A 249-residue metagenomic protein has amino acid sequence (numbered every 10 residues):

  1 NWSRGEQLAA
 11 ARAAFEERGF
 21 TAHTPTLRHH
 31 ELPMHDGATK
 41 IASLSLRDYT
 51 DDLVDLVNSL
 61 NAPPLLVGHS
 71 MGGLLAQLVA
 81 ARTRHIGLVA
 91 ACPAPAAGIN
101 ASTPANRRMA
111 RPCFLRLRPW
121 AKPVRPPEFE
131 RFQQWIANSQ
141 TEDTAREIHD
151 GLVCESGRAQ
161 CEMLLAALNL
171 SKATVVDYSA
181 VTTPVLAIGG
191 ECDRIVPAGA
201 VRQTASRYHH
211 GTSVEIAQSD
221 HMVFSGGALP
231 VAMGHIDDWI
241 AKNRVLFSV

Functional and structural regions predicted by a protein language model:
N1-P33: Short, surface-exposed "cap/lid" segments of acyl-processing enzymes
D48-P64: Conserved acidic catalytic loop of the alpha/beta-hydrolase fold
V67-G72, A76: Gly/Ala-rich beta-loop-alpha elbow adjacent to hydrolase catalytic centers
H85-P119, A159-A167: Flexible "cap/lid" loop of the alpha/beta hydrolase fold
P123-D177, T182-T183: Alpha/beta-hydrolase
V181, A187-G189, D193: Short beta-strand/loop motif that positions the catalytic acidic residue of the alpha/beta-hydrolase fold
R194-A200: Conserved alpha/beta-hydrolase "acid-adjacent" motif
H210-V249: Catalytic active-site module of serine/aspartate enzymes centered on a nucleophile-bearing elbow/loop
